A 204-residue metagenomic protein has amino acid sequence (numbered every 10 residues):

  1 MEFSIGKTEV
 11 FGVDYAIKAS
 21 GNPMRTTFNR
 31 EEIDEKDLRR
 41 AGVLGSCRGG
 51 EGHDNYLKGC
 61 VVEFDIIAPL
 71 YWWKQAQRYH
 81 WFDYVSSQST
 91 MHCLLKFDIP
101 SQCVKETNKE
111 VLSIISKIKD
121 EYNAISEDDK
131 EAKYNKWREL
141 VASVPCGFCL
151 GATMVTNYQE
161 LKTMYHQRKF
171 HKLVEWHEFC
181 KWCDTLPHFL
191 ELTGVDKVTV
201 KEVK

Functional and structural regions predicted by a protein language model:
M1-K204: Family-specific signature for flavin-dependent thymidylate synthase
